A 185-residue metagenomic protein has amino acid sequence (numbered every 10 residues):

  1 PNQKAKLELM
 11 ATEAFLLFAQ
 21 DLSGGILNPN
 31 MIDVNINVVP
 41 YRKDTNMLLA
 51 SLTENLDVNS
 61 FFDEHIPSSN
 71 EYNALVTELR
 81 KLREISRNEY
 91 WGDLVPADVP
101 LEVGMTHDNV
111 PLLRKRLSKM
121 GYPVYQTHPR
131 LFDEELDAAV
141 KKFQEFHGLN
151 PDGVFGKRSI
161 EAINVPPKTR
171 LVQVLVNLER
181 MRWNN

Functional and structural regions predicted by a protein language model:
P1-N185: Auxiliary tRNA-acceptor-end handling modules of aminoacyl-tRNA synthetases
